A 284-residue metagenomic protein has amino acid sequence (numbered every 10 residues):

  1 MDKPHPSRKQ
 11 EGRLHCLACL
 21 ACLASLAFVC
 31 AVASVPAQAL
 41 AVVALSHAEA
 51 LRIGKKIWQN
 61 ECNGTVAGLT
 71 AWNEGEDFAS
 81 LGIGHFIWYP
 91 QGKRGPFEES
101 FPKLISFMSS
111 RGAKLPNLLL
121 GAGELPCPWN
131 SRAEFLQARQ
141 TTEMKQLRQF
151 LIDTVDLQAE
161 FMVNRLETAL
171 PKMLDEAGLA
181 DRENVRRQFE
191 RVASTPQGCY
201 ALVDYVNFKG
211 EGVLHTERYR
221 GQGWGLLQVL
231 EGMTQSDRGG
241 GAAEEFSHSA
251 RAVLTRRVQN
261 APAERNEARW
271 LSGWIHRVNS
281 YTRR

Functional and structural regions predicted by a protein language model:
M1-R13: N-terminal secretory signal peptides that target proteins for export/translocation
P6-K9, C19, F208: A generic signature of intrinsically disordered, low-complexity regions enriched in glycine/proline and charged/polar
L17-A33: Bacterial N-terminal signal peptides
A33, A37-A41: Boundary at the C-terminal end of the N-terminal hydrophobic targeting segment
L40-R284: Cell-wall polysaccharide-cleaving catalytic domain and substrate-binding groove, primarily in peptidoglycan/chitin
